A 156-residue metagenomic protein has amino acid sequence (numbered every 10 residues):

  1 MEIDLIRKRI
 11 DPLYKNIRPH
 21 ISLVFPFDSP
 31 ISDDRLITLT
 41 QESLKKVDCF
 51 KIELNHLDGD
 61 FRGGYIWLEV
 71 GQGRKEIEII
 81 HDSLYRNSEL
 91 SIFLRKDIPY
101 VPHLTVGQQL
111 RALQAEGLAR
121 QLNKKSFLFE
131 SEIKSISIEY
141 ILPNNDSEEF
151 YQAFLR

Functional and structural regions predicted by a protein language model:
M1-K51, G71-E130, N144-R156: Basic, often amphipathic N-terminal segments
N55-G63, P102, S135-N145: Short proline/glycine- and acidic-rich turn/helix-capping motifs at secondary-structure junctions
